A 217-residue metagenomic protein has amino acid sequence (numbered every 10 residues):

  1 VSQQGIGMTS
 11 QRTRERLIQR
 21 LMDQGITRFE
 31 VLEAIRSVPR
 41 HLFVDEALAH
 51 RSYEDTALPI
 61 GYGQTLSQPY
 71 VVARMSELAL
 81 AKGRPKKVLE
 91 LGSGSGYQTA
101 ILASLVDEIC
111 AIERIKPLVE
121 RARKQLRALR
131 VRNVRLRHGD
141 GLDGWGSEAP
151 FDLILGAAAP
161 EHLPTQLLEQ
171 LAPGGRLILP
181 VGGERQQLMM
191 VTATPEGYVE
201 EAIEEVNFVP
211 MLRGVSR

Functional and structural regions predicted by a protein language model:
S2-L89, Y97-I101, L105, L118-R132 (+2 more regions): Class I SAM-dependent transferase core
L80-V199: Conserved nucleotide-cofactor-binding alpha/beta core module
